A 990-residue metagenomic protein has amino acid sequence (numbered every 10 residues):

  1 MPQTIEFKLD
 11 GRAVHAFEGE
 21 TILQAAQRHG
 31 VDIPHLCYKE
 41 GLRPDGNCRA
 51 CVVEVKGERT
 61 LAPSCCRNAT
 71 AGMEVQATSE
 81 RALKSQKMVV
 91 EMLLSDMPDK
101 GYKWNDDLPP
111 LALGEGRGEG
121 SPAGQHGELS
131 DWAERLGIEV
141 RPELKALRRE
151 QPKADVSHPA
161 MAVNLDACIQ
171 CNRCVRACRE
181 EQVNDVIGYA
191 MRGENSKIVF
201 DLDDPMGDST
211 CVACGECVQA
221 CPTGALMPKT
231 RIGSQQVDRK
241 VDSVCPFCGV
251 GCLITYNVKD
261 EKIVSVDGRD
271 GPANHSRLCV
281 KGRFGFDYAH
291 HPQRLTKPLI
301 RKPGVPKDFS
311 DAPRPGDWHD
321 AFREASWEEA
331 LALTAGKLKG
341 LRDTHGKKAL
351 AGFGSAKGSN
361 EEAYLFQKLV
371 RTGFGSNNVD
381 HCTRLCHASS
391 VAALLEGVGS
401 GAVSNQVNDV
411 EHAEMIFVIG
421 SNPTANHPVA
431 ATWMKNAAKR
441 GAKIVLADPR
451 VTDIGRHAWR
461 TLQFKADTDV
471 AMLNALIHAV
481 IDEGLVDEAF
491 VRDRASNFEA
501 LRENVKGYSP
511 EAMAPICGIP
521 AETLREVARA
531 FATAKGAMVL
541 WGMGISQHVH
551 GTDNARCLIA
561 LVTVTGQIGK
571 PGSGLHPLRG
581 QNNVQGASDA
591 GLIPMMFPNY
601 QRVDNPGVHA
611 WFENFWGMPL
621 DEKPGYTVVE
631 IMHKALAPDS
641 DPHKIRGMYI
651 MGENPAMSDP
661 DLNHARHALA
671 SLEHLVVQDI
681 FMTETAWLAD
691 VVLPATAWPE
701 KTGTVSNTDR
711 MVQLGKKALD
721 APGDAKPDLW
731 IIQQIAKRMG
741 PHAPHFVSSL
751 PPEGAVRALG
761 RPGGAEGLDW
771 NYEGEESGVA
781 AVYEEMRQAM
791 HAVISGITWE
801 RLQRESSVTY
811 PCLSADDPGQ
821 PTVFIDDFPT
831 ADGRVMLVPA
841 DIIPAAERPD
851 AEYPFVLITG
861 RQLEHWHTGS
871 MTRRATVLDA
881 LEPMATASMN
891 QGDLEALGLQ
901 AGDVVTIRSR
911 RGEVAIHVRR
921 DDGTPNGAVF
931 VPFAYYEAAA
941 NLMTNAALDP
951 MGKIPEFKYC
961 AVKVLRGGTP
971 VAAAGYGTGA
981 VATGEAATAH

Functional and structural regions predicted by a protein language model:
P2-H15, G19, Q27, V55-G57 (+9 more regions): N-terminal export/assembly segments and adjacent metallocofactor-ligating motifs of anaerobic energy-metabolism
V14-A71: N-terminal cofactor/phosphate-binding cores enriched in small/glycine residues, especially glycine-rich loops such as
E20-Q24, S359, T627, P727: Short, structural beta-strand-to-alpha-helix junction motif
V55-L61, R450-D453, F681-K716: Flexible glycine/proline-rich, aromatic-decorated loop/lid segments
P98-L108, P122-L147, R301, D308-R323 (+7 more regions): N-terminal leader/propeptide and maturation segments of large enzyme subunits in energy/redox metabolism and hydrolases
G114-G116: Glycine-biased, low-complexity coil/linker segments
Y364-K435, R440-L446, V470-N474, P515 (+5 more regions): Extended redox/cofactor-interaction regions of prokaryotic respiratory oxidoreductases
D728-E805, T868, T872-S888, G892-H990: Long, contiguous, secondary-structure-rich segments that constitute the structural scaffold of globular domains
